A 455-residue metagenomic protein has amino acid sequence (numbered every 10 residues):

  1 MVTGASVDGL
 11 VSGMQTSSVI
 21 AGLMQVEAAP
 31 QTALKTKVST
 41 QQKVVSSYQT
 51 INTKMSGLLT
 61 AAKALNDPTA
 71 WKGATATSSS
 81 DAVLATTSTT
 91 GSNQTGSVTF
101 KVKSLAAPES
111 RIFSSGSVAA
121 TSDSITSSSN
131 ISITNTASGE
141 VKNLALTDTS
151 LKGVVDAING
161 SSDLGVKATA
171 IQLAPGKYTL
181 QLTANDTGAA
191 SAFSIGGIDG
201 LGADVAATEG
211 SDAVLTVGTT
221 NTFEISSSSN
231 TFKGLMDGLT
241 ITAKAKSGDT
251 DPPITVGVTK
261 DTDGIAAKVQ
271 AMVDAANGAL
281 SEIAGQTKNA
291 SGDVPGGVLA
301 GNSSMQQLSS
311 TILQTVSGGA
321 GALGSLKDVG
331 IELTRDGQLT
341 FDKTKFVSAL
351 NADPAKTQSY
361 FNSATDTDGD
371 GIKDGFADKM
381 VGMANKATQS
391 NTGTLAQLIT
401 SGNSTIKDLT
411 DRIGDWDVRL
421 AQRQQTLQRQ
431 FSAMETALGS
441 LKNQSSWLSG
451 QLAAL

Functional and structural regions predicted by a protein language model:
M1-S39, N52, S56, T60-I283 (+3 more regions): Bacterial flagellar/type III secretion structural subunits and associated motility module proteins, recognized via
Q42-V45: Juxtamembrane membrane-water interface segments immediately C-terminal to a transmembrane helix
S47-T50: Amphipathic, heptad-repeat-like alpha-helical segments
S115-G116, K442, S449: Short, glycine/charged-enriched secondary-structure capping and boundary segments
A290-G292: Aromatic-rich transmembrane-lumenal/periplasmic boundary elements in polytopic membrane proteins
R419-S445: C-terminal tails and terminal domains of large nucleic-acid-associated and other macromolecular-machine proteins
S446-L455: Short, charged, intrinsically disordered terminal tails
